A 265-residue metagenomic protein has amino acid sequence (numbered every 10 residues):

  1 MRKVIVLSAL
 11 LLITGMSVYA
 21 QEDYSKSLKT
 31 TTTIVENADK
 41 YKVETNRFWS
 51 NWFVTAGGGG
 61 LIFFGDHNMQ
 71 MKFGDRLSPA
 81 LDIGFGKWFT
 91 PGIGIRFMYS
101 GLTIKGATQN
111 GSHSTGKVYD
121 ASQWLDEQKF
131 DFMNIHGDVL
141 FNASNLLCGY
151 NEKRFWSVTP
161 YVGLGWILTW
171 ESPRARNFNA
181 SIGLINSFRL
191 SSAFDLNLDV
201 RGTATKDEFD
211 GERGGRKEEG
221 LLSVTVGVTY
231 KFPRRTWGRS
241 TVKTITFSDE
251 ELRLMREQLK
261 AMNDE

Functional and structural regions predicted by a protein language model:
Y41-N51, G92, N145-V158, L190-A193 (+1 more regions): Short loop/turn motifs that connect adjacent beta-strands in outer-membrane beta-barrel proteins
T45-F48, F53-T55, G59-G84: Surface-exposed strand-loop-strand hairpins of Gram-negative outer-membrane beta-barrel proteins
S50, D75-P79, D131-I135, W156 (+2 more regions): Residues that define the transmembrane beta-barrel architecture of outer-membrane proteins
A56-G58, L81-K87, G137-A143, V162-W166 (+3 more regions): Residues on the lipid-exposed face of transmembrane beta-strands in outer-membrane beta-barrel proteins
G58-F64, Y99-K105, A143-N145, L164-W170 (+2 more regions): Transmembrane beta-strands of outer-membrane beta-barrel pores
D66-K72, A107-S114, N151-K153, E171-F178 (+2 more regions): Outer-membrane beta-barrel translocator domains and adjoining extracellular loop/strand segments of Gram-negative
G92-N177: Gram-negative (and chloroplast) outer-membrane scaffold detector with strong preference for beta-barrel transmembrane
G106-N110, S191-D264: Predominantly the C-terminal beta-signal and adjacent terminal strand-loop region of outer-membrane beta-barrel
